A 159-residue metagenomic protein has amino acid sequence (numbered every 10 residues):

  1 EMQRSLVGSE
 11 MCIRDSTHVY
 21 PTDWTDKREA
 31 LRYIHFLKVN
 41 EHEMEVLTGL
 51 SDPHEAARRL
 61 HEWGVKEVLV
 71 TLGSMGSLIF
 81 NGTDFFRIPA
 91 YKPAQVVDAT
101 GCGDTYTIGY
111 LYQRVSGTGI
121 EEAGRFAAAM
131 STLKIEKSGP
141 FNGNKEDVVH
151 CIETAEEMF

Functional and structural regions predicted by a protein language model:
E1-I13: Single conserved hydrophobic/aromatic residue that forms the stacking wall/gate of nucleotide- or nucleobase-binding
M2, K27, V96: Acidic, amphipathic alpha-helical patches
E10, H35, K66: Conserved acidic residues
R14-S16, V39, L69-V70: General beta-strand structural signal in soluble alpha/beta enzymes
D15-T22, L50: Short gly/ser/thr-rich secondary-structure transition/capping motifs
T22-R32: Distinct, well-ordered alpha-helical segments
I34-E41: A short beta-strand/loop micro-motif in the catalytic core of glycosyltransferases that engages the nucleotide-sugar
P53-F159: Conserved phosphate-binding/catalytic region of the ribokinase-like
